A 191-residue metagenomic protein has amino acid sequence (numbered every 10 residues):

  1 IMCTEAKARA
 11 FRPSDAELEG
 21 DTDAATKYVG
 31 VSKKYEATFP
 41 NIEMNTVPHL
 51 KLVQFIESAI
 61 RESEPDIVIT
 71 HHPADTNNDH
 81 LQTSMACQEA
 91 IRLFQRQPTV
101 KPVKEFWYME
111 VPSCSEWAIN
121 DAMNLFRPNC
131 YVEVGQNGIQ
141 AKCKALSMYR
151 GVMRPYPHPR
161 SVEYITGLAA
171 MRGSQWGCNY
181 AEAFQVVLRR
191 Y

Functional and structural regions predicted by a protein language model:
I1-M2, K27-P40: A conserved beta-strand->alpha-helix junction
I1-P13: ATP-dependent adenylation/pyrophosphate-handling site
R12-P13, I42, T46-Y191: Metal-dependent de-N-acetylase/amidase catalytic core
S14-E19: A charged helix-plus-loop insertion that forms the helical arch/lid used to bind and gate nucleic-acid substrates
T22-A25: Conserved SAM-binding loop
